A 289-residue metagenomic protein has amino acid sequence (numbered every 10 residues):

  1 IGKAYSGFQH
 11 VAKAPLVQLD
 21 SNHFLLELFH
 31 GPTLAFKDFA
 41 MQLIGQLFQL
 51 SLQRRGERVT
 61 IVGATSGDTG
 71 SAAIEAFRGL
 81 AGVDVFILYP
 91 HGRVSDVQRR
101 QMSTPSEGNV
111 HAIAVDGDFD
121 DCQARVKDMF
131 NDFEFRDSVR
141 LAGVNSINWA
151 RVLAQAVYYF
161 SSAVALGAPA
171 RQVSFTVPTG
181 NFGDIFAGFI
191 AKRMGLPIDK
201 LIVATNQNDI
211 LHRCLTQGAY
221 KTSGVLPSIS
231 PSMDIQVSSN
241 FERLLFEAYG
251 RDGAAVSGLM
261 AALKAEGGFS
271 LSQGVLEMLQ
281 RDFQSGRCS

Functional and structural regions predicted by a protein language model:
I1-S289: PLP-dependent amino-acid enzyme catalytic core
